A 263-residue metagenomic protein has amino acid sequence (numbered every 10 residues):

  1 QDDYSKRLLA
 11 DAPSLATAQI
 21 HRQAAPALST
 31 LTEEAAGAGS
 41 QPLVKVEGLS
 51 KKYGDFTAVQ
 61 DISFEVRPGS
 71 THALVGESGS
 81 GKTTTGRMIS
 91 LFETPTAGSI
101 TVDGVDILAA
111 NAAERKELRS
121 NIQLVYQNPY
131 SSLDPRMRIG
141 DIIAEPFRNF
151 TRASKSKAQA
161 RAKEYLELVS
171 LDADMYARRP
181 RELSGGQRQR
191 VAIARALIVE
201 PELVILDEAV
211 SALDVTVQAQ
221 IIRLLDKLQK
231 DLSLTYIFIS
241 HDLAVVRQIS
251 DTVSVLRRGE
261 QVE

Functional and structural regions predicted by a protein language model:
Q1-K45, E263: Short catalytic/signature loops enriched in Gly
V75-E77: The feature captures the beta-strand-to-loop junction immediately N-terminal to the Walker
S90: Helix-to-loop junction immediately C-terminal to a conserved catalytic motif
G98-D106, L118: Conserved ABC transporter NBD signature motif
D106, K157-D174: Conserved ABC ATPase "signature" region
R179-L183, Q187: Conserved ABC ATPase signature
E200: Conserved catalytic motifs of ABC-family nucleotide-binding domains
